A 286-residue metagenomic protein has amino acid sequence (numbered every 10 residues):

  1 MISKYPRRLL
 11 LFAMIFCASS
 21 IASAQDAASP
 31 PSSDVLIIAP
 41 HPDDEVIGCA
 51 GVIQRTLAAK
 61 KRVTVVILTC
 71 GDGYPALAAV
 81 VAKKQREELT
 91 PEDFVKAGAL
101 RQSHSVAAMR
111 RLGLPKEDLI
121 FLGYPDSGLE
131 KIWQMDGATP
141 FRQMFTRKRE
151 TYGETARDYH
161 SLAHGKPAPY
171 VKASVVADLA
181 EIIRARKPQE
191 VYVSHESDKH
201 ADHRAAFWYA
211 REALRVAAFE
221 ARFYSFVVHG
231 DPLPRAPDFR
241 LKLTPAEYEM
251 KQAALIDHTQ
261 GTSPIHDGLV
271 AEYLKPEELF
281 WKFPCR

Functional and structural regions predicted by a protein language model:
M1-L10: Bacterial N-terminal signal peptides that target proteins for export
A18-S19: N-terminal signal peptide c-region/cleavage motif recognized by signal peptidases
A24-K172, V176-A185, W208-R222, H229 (+4 more regions): Active-site rim/loop-helix segments in enzyme catalytic domains that contact anionic ligands
D44, D198-H200: Acidic catalytic loop of the alpha/beta-hydrolase fold
L179-D198: Proline-aspartate-enriched helix->loop->beta-strand connector
H203-A210, R235-D238: Histidine/acidic-residue-rich catalytic or RNA/ligand-binding cores of hydrolases and nuclease-related proteins
G268-R286: C-terminal and late-domain segments of enzyme folds
